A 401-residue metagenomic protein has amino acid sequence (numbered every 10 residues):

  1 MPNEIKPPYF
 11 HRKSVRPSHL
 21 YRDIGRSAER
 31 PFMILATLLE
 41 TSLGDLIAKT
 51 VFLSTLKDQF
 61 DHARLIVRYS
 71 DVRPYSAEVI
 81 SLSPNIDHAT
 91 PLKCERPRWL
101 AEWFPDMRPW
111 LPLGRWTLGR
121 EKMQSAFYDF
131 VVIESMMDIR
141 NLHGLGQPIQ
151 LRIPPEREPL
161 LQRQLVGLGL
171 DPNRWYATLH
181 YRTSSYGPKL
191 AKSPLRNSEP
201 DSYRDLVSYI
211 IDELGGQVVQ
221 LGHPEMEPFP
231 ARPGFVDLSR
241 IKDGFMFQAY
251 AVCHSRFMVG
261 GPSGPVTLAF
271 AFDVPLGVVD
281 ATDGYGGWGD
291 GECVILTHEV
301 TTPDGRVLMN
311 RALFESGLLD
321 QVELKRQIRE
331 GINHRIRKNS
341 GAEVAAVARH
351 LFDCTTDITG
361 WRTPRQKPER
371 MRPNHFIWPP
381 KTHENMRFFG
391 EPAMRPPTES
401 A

Functional and structural regions predicted by a protein language model:
M1-R26, N374-E384, E391, A401: Membrane-proximal basic amphipathic "stem/tether" segments
K6-D129, H223, F247-Y250, V266-T267: Active-site and donor-binding regions of nucleotide-sugar-utilizing enzymes
P31-F32, P172-T178, Q217: Charged active-site motifs of nucleotide-sugar-dependent glycosyltransferases
T41-V51, S70-V72, Q248-L296: A donor-sugar binding/catalytic signature common to diverse glycosyltransferases and related nucleotide-sugar
V79-K93, A231-R240, C293-I295: Active-site regions of enzymes building and remodeling cell-envelope glycoconjugates
W116-G167, E292-A401: Leloir-type glycosyltransferase catalytic cores
G146-I149, G187-R196: Surface-exposed cleft-lining segments at the edges of enzyme active sites
L179-L190, P200-F245, R362-N374: Catalytic donor nucleotide-activated moiety binding site of glycosyltransferases and closely related
